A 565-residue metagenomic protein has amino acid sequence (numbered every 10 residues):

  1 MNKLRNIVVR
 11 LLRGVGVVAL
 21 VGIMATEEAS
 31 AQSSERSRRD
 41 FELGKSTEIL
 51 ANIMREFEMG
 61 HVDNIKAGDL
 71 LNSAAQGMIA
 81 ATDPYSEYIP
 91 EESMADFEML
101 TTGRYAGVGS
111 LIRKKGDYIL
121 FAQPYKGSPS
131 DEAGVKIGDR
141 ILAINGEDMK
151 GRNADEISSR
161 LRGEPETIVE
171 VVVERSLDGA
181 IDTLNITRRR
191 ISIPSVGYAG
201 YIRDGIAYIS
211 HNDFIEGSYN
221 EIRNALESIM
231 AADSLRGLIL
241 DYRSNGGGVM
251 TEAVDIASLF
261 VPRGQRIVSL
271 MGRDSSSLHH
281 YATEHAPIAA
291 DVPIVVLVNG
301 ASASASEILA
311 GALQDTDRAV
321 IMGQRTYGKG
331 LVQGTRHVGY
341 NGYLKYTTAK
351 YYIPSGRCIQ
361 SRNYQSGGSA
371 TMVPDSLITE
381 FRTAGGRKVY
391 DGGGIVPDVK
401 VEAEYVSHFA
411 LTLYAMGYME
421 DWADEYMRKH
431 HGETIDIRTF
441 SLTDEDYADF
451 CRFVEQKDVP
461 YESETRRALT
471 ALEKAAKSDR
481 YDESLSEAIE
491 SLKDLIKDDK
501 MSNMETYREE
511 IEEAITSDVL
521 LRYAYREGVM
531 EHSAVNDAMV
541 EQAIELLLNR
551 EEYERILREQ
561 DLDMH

Functional and structural regions predicted by a protein language model:
N2-V15: Bacterial N-terminal signal peptides that target proteins for export
R13-A25: Bacterial N-terminal signal peptides
A31-S46, L50-A67, P90, L120-Q123 (+3 more regions): Cleft-lining beta-strand/loop regions that shape enzyme active-site pockets
R55-A95: N-terminal, post-signal-peptide region of Sec/Tat-exported proteins
S73, Y85-Q123: PDZ/PDZ-like peptide-tail recognition elements
R113, V172-S176, Y352, R382: A generic structural motif
A305, D317, Q324, G328-R387 (+1 more regions): Polar, glycine-rich mid-to-C-terminal structural blocks that act as macromolecule-binding/assembly scaffolds
C358-I359, N363-H565: Conserved functional hotspot residues or short segments at active or partner-binding sites across diverse domains
